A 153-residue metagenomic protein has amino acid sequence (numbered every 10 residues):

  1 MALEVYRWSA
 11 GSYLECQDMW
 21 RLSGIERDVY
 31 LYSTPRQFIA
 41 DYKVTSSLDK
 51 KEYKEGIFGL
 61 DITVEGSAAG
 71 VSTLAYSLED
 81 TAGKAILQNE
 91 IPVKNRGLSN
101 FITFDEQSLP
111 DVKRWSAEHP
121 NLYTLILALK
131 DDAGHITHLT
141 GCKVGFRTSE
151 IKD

Functional and structural regions predicted by a protein language model:
M1-D153: Secreted/periplasmic carbohydrate-active enzymes, especially glycoside hydrolases
